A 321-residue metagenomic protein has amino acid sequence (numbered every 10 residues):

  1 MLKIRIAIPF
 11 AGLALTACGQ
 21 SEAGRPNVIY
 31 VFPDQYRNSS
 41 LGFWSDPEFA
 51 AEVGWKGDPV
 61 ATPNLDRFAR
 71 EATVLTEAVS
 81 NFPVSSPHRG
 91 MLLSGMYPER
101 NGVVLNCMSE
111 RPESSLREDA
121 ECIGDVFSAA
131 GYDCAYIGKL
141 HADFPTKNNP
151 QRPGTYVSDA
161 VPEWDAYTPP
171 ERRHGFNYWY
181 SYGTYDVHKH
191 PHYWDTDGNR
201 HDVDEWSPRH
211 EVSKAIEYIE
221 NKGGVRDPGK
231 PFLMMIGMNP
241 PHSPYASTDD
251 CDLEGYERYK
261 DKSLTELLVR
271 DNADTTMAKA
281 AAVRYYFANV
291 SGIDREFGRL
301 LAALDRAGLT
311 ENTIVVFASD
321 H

Functional and structural regions predicted by a protein language model:
L2, A14-H321: Formylglycine-dependent sulfatase
L2-P9: Sec-dependent signal peptide recognition, specifically the positively charged N-region followed immediately by
